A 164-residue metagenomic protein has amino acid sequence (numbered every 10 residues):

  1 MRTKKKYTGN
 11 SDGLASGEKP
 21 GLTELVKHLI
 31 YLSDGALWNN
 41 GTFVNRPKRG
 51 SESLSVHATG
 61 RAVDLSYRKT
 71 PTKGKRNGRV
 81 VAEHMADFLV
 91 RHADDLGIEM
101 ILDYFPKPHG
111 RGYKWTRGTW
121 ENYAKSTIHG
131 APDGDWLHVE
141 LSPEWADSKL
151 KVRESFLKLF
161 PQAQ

Functional and structural regions predicted by a protein language model:
M1-R117, G134-L141: Secreted/periplasmic proteins that engage bacterial cell-wall peptidoglycan
G118-Q164: Active-site or metal-binding loop neighborhoods of secreted/extracellular toxin and effector enzymes
